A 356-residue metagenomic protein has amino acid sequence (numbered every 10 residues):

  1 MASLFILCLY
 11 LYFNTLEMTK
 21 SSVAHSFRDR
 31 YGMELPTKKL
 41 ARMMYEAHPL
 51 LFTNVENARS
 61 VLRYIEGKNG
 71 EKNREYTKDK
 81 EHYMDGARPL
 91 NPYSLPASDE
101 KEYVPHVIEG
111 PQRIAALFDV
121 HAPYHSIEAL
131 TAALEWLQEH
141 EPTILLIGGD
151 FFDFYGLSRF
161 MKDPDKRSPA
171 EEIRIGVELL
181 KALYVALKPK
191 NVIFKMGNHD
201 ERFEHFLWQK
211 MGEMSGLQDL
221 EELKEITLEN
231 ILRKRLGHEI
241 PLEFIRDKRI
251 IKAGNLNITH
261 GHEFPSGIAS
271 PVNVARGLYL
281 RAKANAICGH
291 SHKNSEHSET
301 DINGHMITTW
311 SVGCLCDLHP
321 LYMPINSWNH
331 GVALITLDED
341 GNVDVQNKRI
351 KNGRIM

Functional and structural regions predicted by a protein language model:
F5-L11, L16-F27: Basic, short loop/linker segments at the boundary and entry of helix-turn-helix/winged-helix-like folds
T19-V23, R30-E46: Short, charged amphipathic recognition helices of the HTH superfamily and cognate SANT/SANTA-like modules
L50-T77: Major-groove recognition helix of helix-turn-helix-like DNA-binding domains
P89-I127: Mobile, glycine- and charge-enriched loop segments and immediately flanking short secondary-structure elements within
Q112-I114, I144, L256-N257, N285-I287: Structural motif
L117, A122-K234: Core catalytic region of metal-dependent phosphoesterases/phosphodiesterases, especially metallo-beta-lactamase-like
K210-N273, C314: Active-site-proximal loop/helix segment associated with metal-binding centers of metalloenzymes
T259-K348: Conserved beta-sheet core of the metallophosphoesterase superfamily
